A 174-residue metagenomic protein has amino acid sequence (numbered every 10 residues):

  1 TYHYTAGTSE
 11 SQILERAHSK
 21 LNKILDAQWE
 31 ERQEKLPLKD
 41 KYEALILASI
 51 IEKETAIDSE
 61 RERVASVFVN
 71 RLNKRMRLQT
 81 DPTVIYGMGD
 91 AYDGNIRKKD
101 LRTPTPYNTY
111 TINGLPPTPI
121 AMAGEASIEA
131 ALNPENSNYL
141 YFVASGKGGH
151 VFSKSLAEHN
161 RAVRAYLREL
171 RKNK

Functional and structural regions predicted by a protein language model:
T1-K174: Bacterial extracytoplasmic/cell-wall-associated proteins, especially those involved in peptidoglycan
